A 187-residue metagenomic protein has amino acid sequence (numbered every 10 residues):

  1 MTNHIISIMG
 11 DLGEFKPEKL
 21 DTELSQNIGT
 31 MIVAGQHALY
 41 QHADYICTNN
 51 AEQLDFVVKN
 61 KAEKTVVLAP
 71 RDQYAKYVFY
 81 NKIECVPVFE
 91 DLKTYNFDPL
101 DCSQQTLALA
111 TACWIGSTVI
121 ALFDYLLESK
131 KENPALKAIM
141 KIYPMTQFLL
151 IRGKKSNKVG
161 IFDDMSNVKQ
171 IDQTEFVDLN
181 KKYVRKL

Functional and structural regions predicted by a protein language model:
M1-L187: Metal-ion/cofactor- or nucleotide/acyl-coenzyme-handling active-site neighborhoods
